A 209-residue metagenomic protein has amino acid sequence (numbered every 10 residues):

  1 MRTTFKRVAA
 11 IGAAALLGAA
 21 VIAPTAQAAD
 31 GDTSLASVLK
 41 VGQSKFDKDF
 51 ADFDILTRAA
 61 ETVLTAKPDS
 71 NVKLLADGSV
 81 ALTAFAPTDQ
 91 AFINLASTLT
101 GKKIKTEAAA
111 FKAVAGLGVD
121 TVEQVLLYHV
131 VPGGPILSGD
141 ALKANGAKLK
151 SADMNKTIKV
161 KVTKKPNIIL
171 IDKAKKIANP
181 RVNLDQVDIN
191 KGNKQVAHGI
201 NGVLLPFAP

Functional and structural regions predicted by a protein language model:
R2-P209: Mature, structured domains of secreted/extracytosolic soluble proteins
